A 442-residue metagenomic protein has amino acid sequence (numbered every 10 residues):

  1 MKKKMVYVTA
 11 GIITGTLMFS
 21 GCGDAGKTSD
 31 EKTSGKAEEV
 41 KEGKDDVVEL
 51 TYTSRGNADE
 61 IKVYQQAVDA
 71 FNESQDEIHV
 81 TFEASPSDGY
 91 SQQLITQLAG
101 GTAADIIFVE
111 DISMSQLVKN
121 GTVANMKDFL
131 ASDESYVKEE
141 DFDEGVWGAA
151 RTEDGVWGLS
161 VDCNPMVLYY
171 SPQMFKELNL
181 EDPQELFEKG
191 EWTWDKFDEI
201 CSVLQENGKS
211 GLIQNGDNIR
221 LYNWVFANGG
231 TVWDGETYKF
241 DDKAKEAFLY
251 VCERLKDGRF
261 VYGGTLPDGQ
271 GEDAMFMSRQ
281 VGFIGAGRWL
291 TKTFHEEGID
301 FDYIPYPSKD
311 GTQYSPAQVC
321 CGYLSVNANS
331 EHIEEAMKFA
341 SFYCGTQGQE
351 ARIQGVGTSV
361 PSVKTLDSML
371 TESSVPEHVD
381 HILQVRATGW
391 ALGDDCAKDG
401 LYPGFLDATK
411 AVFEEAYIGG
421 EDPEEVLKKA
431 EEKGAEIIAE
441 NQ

Functional and structural regions predicted by a protein language model:
K4-A10, S20-N120, A131-V137, D310-T312 (+7 more regions): Conserved N-terminal structural module of periplasmic/extracytoplasmic solute-binding proteins
E42, K127-D141, E185-K189, G230-A247 (+2 more regions): Short, solvent-exposed loop/beta-turn-alpha elements that line the ligand-binding surface or hinge of extracytoplasmic
E73-S74, H79, E253-R259, H295-S359 (+1 more regions): Extracytoplasmic/periplasmic substrate-recognition and gating elements
Q97, D105, S135-M174, C201-S202 (+2 more regions): A structural signal for short loop-to-beta-strand junctions that line the ligand-binding cleft of periplasmic/secreted
D111-V167, D195, D302-Y306, E372-E377: Hinge/lid segment of periplasmic solute-binding proteins
D198-V203, E236-D268: Glycine-centered hinge/linker elements that transmit conformational signals in sensory and ligand-binding systems
K256-R259, D367-S373, L383-Q442: Conserved C-terminal helix/tail region of periplasmic/extracytoplasmic solute-binding proteins
W289-K292, G322-P403, E414: Mature extracytoplasmic/periplasmic domains
